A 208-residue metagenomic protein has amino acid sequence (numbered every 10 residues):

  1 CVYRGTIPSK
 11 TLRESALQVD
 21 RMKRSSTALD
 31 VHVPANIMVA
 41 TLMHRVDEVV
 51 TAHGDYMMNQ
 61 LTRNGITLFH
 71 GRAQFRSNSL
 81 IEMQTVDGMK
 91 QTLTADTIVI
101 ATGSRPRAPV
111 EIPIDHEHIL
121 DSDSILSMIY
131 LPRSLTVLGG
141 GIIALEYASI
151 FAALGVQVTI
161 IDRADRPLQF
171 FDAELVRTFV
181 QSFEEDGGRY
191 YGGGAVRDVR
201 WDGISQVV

Functional and structural regions predicted by a protein language model:
C1-L131, A164-L168, E174-R177, Q181-Y191 (+1 more regions): Glycine-rich flavin
I129-R163, F170-F171: Rossmann-like NAD(P)H-binding beta-loop-alpha module
